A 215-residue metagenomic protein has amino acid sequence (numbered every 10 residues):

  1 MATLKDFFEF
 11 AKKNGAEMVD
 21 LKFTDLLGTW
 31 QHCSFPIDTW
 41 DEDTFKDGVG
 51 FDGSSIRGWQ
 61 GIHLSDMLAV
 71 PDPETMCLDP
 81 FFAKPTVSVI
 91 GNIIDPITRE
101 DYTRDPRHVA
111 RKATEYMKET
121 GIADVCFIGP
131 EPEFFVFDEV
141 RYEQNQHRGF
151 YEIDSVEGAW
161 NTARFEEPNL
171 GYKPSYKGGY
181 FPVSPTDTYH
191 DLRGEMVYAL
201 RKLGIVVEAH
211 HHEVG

Functional and structural regions predicted by a protein language model:
M1-G215: Glycine-rich, acidic/polar active-site loops that bind/position phosphate-bearing ligands
